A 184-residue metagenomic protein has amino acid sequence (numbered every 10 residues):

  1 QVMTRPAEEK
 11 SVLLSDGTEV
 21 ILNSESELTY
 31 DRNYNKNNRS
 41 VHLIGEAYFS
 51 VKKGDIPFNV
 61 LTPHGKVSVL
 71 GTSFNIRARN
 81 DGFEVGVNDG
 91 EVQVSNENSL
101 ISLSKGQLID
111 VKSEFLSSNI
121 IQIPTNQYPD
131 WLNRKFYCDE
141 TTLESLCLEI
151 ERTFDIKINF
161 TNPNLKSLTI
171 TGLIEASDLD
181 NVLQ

Functional and structural regions predicted by a protein language model:
Q1-Q184: A residue-level detector for the "anchor" residue at the start of short, highly conserved motifs
